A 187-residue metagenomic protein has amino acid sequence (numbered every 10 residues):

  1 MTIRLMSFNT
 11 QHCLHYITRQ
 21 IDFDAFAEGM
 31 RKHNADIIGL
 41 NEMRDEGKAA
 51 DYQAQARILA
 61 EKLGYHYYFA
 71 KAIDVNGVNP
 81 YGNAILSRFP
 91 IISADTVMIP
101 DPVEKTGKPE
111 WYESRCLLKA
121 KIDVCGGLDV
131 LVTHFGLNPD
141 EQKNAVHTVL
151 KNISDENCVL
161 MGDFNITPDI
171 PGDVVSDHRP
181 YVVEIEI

Functional and structural regions predicted by a protein language model:
M1-I37, E61-K62, H66-I187: Active-site regions of metal-assisted phosphoester/phosphodiester hydrolases, unifying DNase/endonuclease modules
Y16, D45-E46: A generic secondary-structure micro-motif detector that highlights 1-2 residue hydrophobic/ambivalent hotspots embedded
D24, Q53-A54: Residue-level marker for well-ordered alpha-helical positions
G39-R44: A short beta-strand-loop structural module common to alpha/beta enzyme folds
E46-K48, A54-A56: Membrane-embedded segments
K48-A49, P168: Extracytoplasmic/secreted cell-surface and envelope-processing proteins
